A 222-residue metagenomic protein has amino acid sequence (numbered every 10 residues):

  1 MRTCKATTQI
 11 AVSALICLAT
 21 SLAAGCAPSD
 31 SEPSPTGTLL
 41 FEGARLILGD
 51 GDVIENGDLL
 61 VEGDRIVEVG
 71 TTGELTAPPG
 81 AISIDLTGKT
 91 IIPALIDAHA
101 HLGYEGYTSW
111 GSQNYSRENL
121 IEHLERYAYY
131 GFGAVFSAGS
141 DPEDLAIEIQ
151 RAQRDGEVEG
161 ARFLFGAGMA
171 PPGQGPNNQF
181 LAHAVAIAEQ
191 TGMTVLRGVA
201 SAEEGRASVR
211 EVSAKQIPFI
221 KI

Functional and structural regions predicted by a protein language model:
M1-A14: Bacterial N-terminal signal peptides that target proteins for export
A11-A23: Bacterial N-terminal signal peptides
D30-G37, L46, D50-I92: Histidine-rich, glycine-flanked metal-binding segment
G37, E42, E55-G57, G131 (+1 more regions): Envelope-exposed proteins and targeting segments
F41, I82-I84, L164: Hydrophobic/aromatic beta-strand patches that form the interior of the parallel beta-sheet core in alpha/beta enzyme
L86, T90-I91, L95-T108, Q113-I222: Divalent-metal coordination cores built from histidine and acidic residues
